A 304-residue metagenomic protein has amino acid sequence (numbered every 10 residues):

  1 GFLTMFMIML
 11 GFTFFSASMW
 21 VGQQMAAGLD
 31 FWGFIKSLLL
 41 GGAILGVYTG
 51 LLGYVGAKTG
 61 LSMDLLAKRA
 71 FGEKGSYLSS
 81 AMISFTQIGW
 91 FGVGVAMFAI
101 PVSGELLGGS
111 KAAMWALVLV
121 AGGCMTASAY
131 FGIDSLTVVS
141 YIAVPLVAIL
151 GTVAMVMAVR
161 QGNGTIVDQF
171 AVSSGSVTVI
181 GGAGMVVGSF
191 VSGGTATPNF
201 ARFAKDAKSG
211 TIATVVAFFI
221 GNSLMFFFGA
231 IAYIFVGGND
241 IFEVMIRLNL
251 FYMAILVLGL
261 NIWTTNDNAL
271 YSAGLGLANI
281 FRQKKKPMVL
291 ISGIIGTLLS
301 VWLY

Functional and structural regions predicted by a protein language model:
G1-G33, S176-A183, R202-I212: Membrane-interface "cap" regions at the ends of multi-pass membrane proteins
F2, F131-Y141, S192-I220, A269-Q283: Hydrophobic, small-residue-rich membrane helices and short re-entrant helix-turn-helix hairpins that build
F2-I8, L40-I44, E73-F85, V118 (+2 more regions): Select transmembrane alpha-helical segments in multipass membrane proteins
Q24, G28, G53-Y54, M97-G108 (+4 more regions): Membrane-water interface regions at transmembrane-helix termini and the short interhelical loops of multi-pass membrane
Q24-G53, G75, F219: Extracellular loop-to-transmembrane helix junctions
S76-G109, G259-N279: Hydrophobic transmembrane alpha-helices that form the core helical bundles of multi-pass secondary transporters
A116-A121, M125-A158, T214-F218: Membrane-interface loop-to-helix entry segments
A129, P145-A171, G182, V186-F190 (+1 more regions): Hydrophobic alpha-helical segments and their helix-loop junctions in multi-pass secondary transporters
